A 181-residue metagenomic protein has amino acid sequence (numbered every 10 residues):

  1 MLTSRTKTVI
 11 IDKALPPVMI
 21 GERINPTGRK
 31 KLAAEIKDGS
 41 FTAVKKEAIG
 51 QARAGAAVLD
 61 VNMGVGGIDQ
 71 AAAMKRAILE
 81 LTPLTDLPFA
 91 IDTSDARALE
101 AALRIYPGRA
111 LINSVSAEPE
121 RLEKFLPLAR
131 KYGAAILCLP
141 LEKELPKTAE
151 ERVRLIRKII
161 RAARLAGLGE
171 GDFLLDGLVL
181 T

Functional and structural regions predicted by a protein language model:
M1-L180: Domain-level signal for soluble alpha/beta catalytic cores
